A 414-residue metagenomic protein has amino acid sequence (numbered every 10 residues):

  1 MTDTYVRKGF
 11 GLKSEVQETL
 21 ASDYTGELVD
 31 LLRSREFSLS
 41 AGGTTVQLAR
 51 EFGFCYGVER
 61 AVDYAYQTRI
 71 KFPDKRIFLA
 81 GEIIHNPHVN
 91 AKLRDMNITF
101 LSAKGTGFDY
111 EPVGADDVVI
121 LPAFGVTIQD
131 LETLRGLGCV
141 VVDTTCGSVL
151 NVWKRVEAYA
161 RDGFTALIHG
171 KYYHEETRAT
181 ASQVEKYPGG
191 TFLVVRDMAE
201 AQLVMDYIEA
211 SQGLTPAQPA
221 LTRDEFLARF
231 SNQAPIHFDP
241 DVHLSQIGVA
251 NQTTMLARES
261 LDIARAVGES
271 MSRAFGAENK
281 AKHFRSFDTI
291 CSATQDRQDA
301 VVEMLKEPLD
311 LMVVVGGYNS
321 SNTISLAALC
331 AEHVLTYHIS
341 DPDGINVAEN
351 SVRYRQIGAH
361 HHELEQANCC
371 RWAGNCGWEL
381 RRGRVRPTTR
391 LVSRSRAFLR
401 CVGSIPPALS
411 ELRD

Functional and structural regions predicted by a protein language model:
M1-D414: The feature marks the mature, well-folded catalytic cores of soluble enzymes
